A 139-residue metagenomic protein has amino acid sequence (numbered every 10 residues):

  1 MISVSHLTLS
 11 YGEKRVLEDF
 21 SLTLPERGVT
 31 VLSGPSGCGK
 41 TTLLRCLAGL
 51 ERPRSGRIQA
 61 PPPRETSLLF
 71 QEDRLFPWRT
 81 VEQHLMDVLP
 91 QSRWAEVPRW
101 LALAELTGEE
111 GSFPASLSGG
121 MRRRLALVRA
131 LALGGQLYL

Functional and structural regions predicted by a protein language model:
I2, L17-D19: Conserved structural motif at the start of ABC-family nucleotide-binding domains
S33-P35: The feature captures the beta-strand-to-loop junction immediately N-terminal to the Walker
A48: Helix-to-loop junction immediately C-terminal to a conserved catalytic motif
E72, R79-S92, E96: Q-loop/switch helix immediately C-terminal to the Walker
W94-E109: Conserved ABC ATPase "signature" region
F113-L117, M121: Conserved ABC ATPase signature
L127: Hydrophobic anchor residue at the start of the ABC signature
